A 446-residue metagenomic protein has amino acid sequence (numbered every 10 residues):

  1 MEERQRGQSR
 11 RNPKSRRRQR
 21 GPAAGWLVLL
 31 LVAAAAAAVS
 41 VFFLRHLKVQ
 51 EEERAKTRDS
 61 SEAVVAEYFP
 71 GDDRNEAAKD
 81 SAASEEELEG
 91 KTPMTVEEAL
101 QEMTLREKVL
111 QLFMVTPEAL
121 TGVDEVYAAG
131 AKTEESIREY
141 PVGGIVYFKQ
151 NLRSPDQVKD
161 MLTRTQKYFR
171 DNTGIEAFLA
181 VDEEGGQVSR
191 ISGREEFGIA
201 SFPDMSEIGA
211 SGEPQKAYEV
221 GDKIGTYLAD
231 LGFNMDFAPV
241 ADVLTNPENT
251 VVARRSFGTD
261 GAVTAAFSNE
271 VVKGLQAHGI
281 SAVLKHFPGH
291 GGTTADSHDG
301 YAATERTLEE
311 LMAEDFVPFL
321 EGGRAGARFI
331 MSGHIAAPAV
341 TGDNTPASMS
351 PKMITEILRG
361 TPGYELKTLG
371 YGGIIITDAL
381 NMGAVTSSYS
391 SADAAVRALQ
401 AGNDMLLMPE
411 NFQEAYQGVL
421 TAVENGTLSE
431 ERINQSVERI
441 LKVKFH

Functional and structural regions predicted by a protein language model:
E2-L179, E183-G193: N-terminal hydrophobic targeting/anchoring segments and the immediately downstream early-domain regions of hydrolases
T104, V123-E125, A129, D156-T173 (+3 more regions): Second-shell residues forming the walls of enzyme active-site clefts
L110-P117, G143-Y147, A177-E183, M235-P239 (+5 more regions): Hydrophobic faces of well-ordered beta-strands that scaffold small-molecule active sites in alpha/beta enzyme cores
R138, A229-D230, G323, L399: Non-catalytic positions within long, well-ordered alpha-helices that form the structural scaffold/packing of enzyme
D171, A177-G221: Substrate-binding cleft of extracellular glycoside hydrolase catalytic domains
I191-F197, N234-R254, S281, K285-A302 (+1 more regions): Active-site-proximal loop/short-helix segments that contain or immediately flank catalytic acid/base residue(s)
S201-V272, Q276: A substrate-binding/cap region within the structured catalytic cores of diverse enzymes
E424-H446: Mid-to-C-terminal alpha-helical segments outside catalytic/metal-binding sites
